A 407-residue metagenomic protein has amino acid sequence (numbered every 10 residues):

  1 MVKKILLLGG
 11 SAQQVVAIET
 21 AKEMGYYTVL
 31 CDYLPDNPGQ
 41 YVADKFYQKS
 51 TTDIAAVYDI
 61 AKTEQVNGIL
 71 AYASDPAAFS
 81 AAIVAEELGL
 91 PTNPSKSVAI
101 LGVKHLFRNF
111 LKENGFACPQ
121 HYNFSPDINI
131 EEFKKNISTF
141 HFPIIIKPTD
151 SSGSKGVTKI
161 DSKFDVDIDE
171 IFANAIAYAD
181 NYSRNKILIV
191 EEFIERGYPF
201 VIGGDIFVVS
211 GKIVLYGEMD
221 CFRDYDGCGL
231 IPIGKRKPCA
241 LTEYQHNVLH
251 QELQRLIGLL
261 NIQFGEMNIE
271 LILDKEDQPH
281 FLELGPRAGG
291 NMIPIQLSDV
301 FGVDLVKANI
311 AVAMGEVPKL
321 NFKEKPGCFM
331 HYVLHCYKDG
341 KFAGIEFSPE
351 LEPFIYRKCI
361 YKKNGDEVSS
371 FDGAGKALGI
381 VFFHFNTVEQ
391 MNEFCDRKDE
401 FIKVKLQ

Functional and structural regions predicted by a protein language model:
M1-S97, D127-E131, G315-P318, E324 (+3 more regions): ATP-binding N-terminal substructure of ATP-dependent carboxylate-amine bond-forming enzymes
K4-L6, I144, I213: Conserved hydrophobic helix-helix packing surfaces used for dimerization/oligomerization
E86-G156, K163: A conserved helix-loop-beta module that forms one wall/lid of the active-site cleft in ATP-utilizing catalytic domains
A117-H121, P143-I146, I160-Y198, I233-K235 (+1 more regions): Conserved ATP-binding module of the ATP-grasp superfamily
A173-I176, I345-S348, M391-E400: Short amphipathic alpha-helices in soluble, non-transmembrane regions that often serve as interface/regulatory elements
E192-I262, E266, L273, G285-A313 (+1 more regions): ATP-dependent carboxylate/phosphate-activation module, predominantly the ATP-grasp catalytic core and closely related
M267, L351-D366: A structural supersecondary motif
A311-F354: A glycine-rich beta-turn/hairpin centered on an aromatic-Pro dipeptide
